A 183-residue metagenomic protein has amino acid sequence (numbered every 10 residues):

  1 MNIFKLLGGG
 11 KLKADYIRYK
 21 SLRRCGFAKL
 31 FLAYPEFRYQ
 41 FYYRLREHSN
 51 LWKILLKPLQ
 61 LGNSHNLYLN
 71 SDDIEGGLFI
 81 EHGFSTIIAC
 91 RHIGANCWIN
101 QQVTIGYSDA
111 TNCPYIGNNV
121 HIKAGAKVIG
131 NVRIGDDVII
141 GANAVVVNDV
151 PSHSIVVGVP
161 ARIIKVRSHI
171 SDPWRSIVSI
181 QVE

Functional and structural regions predicted by a protein language model:
M1-S64, S171-E183: Terminal amphipathic alpha-helical/low-complexity segments used for targeting or macromolecular assembly
L61-I164, S168-H169: Structural signal for interior beta-strand "rungs" in well-ordered beta-sheet cores of soluble enzyme domains
